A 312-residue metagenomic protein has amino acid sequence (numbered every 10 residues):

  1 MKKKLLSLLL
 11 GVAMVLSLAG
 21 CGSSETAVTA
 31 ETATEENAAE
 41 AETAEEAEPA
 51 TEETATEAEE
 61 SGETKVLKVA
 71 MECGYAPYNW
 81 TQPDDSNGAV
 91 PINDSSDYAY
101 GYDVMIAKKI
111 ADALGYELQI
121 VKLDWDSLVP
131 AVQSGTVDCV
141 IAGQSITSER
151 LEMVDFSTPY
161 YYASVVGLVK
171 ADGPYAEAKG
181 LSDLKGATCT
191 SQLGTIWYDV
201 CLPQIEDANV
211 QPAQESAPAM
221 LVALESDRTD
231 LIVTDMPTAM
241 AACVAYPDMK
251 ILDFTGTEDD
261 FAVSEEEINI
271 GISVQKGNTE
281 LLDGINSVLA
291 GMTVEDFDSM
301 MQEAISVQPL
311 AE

Functional and structural regions predicted by a protein language model:
L18-A30: Bacterial lipoprotein signal-peptidase II cleavage site
A27-A30, E40-A41, E45-S95, Y175-T188 (+1 more regions): Immediate post-signal peptide segment of exported/extracytoplasmic ligand-binding proteins
G62-Q144: Extracytoplasmic small-molecule ligand-binding "clamshell" domains of the periplasmic binding protein/Venus flytrap
C73-A76, S96-D112, Q144, V166-L221 (+2 more regions): Bilobed "Venus flytrap"/periplasmic-binding protein-like clamshell domains and structurally analogous long
K108, D112, E117-D183, T257-E265: Acidic, polar ligand-binding/catalytic clefts
S127, G143-M153, V200-Q204, D230-E266: A ligand-binding cleft/hinge motif common to bilobed small-molecule-binding domains
Y162-V169, A245-N286, P309-E312: Periplasmic-binding protein-like
I196-E215, I251, D283-E312: Ligand-binding clefts/hinges and TM-proximal coupling segments of bilobed small-molecule sensing domains
